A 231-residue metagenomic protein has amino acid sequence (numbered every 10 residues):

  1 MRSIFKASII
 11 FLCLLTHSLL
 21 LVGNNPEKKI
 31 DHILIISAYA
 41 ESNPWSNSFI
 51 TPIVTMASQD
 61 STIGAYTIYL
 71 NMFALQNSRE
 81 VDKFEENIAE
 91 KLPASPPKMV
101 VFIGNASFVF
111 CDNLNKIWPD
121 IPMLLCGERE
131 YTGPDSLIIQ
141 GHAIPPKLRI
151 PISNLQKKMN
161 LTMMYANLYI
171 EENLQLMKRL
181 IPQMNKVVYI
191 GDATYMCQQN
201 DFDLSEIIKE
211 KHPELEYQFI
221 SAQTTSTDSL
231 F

Functional and structural regions predicted by a protein language model:
R2-I4, L21-F231: Short hydrophobic alpha-helices and adjacent helix-cap/hinge residues
S8-S18: Bacterial N-terminal signal peptides
